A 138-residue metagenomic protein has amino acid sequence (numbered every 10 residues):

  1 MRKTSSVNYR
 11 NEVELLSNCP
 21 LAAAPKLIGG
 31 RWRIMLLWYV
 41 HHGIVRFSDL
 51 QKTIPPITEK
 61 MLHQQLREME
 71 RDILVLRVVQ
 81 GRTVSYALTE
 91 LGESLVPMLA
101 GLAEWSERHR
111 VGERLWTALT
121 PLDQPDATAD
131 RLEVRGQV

Functional and structural regions predicted by a protein language model:
R2-N8, L16, W38, S94-V138: Amphipathic alpha-helical dimerization/coiled-coil segments that flank or bridge DNA-binding/regulatory modules
E12-M61, Q80-E93, W116: N-terminal helix-turn-helix DNA-binding core of bacterial DNA-binding proteins
T53, E68-E70: C-terminal flanking helix
Q65: Residues within the DNA-recognition helix of helix-turn-helix
I73: Glycine-centered, phosphate/nucleic-acid-interacting loop/turn motifs that mediate DNA/RNA or nucleotide
R77: Short beta-strand "wing" residues that participate in macromolecule-binding interfaces
